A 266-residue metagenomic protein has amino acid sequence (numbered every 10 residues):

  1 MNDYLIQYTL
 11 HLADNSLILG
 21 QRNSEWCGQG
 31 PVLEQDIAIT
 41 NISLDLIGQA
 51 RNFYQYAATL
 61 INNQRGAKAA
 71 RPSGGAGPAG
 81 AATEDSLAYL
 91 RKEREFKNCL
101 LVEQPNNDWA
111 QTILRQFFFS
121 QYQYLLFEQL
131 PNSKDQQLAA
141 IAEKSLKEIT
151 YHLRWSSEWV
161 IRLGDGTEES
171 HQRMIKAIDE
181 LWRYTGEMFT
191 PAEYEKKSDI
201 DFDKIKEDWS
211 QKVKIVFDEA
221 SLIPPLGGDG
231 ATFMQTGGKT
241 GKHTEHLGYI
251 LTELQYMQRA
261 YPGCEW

Functional and structural regions predicted by a protein language model:
M1-Q7, A88-R115, L163-T167, L181-D199: Acidic/His metal-coordination segments adjacent to aromatic residues that form catalytic metal sites in metalloenzymes
Y4-T9, G30-Q49, T112, Q137-I149: Alpha-helical scaffold segments that form or flank carboxylate-/histidine-based iron centers
N15-N23, Q49, F53, F119-L126 (+2 more regions): Amphipathic, well-ordered alpha-helical segments in soluble domains
L19-N41, Q123-L138: Helix-loop segments that flank and shape redox-cofactor active sites
S43-K68, P78-L90, S156-I161: Conserved alpha-helical segments that form or flank metal/cofactor-binding pockets of metalloenzymes
L100-W155: Internal, conserved structured core segments that host functional sites
Q137-S198: A contiguous pocket-lining binding segment that forms or flanks enzyme active sites
Q172-W266: Extended, helix-rich structural scaffolds rather than catalytic motifs
